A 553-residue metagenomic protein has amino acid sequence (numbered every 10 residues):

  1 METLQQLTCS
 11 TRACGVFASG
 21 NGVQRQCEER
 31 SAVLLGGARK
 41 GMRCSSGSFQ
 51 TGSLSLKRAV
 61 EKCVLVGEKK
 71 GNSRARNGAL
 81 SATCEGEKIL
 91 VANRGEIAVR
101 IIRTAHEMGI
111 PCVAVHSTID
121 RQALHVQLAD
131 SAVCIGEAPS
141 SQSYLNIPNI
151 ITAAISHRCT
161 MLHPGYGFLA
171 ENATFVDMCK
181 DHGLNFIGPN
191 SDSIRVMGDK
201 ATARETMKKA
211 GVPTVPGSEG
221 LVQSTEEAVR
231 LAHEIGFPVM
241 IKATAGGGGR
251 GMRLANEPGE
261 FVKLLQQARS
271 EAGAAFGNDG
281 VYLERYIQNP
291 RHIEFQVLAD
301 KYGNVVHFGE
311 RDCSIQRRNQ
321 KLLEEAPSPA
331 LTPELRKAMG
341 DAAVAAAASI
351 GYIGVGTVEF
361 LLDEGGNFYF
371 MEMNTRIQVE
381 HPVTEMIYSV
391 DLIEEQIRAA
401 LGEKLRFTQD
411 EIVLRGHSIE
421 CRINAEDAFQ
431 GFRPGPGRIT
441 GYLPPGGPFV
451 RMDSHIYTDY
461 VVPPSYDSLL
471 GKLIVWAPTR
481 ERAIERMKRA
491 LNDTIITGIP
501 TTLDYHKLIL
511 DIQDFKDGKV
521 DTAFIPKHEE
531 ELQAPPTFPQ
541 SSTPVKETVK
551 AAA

Functional and structural regions predicted by a protein language model:
E2-V358, L362-H381, I387: N-terminal beta-alpha lobe that positions the nucleotide/phosphoryl donor in ATP/NTP-coupled carboxylate activation
A343, P382-A553: Catalytic cores of soluble metabolic enzymes centered on carboxylation/carboxyl-transfer
